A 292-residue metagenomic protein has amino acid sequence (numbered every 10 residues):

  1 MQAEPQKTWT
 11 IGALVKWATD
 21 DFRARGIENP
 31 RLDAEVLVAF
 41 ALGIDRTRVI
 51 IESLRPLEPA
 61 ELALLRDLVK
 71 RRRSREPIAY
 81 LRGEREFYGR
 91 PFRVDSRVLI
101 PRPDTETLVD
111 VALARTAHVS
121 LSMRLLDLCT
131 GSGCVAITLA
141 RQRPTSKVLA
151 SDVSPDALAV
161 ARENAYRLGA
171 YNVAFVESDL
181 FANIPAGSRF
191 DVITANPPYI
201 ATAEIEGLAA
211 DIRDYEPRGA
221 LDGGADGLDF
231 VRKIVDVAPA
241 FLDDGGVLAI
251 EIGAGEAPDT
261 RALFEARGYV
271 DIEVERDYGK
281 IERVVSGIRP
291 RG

Functional and structural regions predicted by a protein language model:
M1-P30: Non-catalytic nucleic-acid substrate-recognition regions in nucleic-acid-modifying enzymes
Q2, R31, V36-R115: Conserved AdoMet
F22, T116, A165, A238 (+1 more regions): Conserved hydrophobic residues forming the short capping helix/wall of the S-adenosyl-L-methionine
L37, R75, T105, V135 (+5 more regions): Residue-level signal for inorganic ion chemistry
R82, E177-S178, I252, R276: Short loop/edge segments at beta-strand edges and connector loops that shape dinucleotide/nucleotide cofactor-binding
P103-G207, G255: Conserved SAM/SAH cofactor-binding pocket of Class I
Y199-F230: Mobile active-site "lid"/loop adjacent to the S-adenosyl-L-methionine
A225-I288: Conserved Class I SAM-dependent methyltransferase catalytic core
